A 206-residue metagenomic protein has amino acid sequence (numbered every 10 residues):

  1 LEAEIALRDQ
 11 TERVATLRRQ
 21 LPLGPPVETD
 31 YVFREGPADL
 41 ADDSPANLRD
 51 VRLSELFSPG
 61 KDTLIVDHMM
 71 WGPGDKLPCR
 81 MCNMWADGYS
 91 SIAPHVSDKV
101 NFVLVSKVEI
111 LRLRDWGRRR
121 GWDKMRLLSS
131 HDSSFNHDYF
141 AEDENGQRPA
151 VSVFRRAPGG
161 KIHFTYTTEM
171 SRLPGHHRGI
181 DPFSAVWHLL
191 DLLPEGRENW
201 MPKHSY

Functional and structural regions predicted by a protein language model:
L1-P94, D98, W116-R118, S130-Y206: Non-globular targeting/processing and membrane-anchoring segments
N101-H131: Conserved segment of the thioredoxin-like fold in thiol-based oxidoreductases
